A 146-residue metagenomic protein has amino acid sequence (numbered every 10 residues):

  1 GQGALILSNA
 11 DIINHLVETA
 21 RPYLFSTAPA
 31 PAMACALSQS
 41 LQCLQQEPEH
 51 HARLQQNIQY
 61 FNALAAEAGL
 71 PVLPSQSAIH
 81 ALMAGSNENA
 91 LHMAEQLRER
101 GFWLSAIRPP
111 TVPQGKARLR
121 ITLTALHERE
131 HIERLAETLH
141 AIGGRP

Functional and structural regions predicted by a protein language model:
Q2, Q76-H80, A117-L119: Short amphipathic alpha-helical segments
Q2-P48: Conserved core segment of the aminotransferase class I/II
L5, V72, P110-P113: Replace "in large, NTP-powered and nucleic-acid-processing enzymes" with "in large, NTP-powered factors and other
L7, A81-M83, T122-T124: Short hydrophobic/aromatic beta-strand micro-patches that form the beta-sheet surface supporting nucleotide- or nucleic
L24-P29, G69, A106-T111: Short beta-strand/turn micro-motifs at beta-sheet edges
P31, S38-W103: Conserved PLP-dependent catalytic core of the aminotransferase class-I/II
E99-F102, T111-P146: PLP-dependent enzyme catalytic core of the Aspartate aminotransferase-like
